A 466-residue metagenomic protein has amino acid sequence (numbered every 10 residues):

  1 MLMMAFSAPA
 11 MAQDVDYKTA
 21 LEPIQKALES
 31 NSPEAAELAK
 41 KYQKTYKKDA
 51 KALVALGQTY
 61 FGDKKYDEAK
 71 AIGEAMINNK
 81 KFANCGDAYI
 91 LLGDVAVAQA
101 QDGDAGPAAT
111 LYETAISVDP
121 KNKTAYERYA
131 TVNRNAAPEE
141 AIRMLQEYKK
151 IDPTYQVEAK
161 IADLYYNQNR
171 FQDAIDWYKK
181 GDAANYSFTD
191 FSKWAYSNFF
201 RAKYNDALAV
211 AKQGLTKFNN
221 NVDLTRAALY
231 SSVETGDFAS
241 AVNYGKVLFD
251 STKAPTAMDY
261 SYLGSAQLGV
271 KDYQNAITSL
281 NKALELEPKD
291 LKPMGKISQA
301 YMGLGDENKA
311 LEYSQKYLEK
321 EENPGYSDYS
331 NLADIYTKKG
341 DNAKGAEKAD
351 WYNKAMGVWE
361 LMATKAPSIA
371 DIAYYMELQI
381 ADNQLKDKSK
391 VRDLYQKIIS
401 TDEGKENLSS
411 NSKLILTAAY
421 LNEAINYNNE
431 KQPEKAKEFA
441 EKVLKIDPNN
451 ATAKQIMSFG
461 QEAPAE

Functional and structural regions predicted by a protein language model:
L2-M4, A12-E430, Q455-P464: Alpha-solenoid helical repeat scaffolds
P433-E462: Alpha-helical oligomerization segments
